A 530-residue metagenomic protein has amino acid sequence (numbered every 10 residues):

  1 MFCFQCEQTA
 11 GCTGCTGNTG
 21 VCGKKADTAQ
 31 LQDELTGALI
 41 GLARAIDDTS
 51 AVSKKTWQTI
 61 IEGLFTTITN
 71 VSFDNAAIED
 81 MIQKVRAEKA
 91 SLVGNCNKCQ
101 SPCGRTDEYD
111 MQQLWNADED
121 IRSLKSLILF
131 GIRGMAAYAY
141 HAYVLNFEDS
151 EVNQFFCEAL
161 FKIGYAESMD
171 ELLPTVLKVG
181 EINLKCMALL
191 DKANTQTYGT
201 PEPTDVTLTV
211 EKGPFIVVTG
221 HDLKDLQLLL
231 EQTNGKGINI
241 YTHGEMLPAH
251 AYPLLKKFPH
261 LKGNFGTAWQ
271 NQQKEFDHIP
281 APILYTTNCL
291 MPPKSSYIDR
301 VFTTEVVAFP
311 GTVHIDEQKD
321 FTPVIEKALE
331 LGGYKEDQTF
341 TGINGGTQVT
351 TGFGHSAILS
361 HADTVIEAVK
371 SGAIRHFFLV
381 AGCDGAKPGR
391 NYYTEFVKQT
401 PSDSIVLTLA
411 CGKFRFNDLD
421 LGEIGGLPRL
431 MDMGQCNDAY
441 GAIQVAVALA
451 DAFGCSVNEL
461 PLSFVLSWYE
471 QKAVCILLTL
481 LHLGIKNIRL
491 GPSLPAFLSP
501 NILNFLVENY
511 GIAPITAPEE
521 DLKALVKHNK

Functional and structural regions predicted by a protein language model:
M1-T28, Q32-D33, G37-G41, P174 (+1 more regions): Anaerobic metallocofactor- and corrinoid-dependent redox/one-carbon enzyme cores, especially those from methanogenesis
L39-T197: Electropositive, gly/pro-rich neighborhoods at or near active sites that engage anionic ligands
